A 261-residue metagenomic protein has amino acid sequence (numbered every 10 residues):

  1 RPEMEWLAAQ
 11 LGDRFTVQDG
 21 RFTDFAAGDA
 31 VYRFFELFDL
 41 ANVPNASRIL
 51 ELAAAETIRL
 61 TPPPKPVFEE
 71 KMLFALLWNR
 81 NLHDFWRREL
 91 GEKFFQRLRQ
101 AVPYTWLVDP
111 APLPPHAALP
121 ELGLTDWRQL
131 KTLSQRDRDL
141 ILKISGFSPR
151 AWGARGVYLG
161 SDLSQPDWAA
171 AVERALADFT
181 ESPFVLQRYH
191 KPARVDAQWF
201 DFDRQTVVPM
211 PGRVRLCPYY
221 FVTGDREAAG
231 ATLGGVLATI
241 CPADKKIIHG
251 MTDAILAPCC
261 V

Functional and structural regions predicted by a protein language model:
R1-V261: Domain-scale recognition of functional cores that engage charged ligands
